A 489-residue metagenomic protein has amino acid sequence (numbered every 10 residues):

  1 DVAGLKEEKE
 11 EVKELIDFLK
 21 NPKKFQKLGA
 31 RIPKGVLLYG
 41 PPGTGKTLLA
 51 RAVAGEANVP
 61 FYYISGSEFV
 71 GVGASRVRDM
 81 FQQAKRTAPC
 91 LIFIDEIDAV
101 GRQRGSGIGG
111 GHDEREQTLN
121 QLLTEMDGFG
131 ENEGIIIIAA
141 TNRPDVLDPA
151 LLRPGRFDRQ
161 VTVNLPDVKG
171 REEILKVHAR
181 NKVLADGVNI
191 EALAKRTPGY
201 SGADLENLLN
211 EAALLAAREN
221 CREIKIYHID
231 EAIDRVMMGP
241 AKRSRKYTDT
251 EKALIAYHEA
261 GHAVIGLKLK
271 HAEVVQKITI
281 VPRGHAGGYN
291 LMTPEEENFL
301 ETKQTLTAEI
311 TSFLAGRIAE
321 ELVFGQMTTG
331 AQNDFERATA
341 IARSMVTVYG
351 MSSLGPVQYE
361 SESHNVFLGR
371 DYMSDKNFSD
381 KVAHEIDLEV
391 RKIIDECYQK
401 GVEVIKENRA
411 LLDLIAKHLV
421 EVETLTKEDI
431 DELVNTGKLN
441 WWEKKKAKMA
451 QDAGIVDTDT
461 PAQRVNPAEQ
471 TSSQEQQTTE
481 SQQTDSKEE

Functional and structural regions predicted by a protein language model:
D1-A194, Y200, A212: Walker A/P-loop NTP-binding motif of AAA+ ATPase domains
L15, Q121, E125, G170 (+8 more regions): Generic recognition of well-ordered alpha-helical segments
P33, K252-Y257, A263-E489: Soluble catalytic regions of large protease machineries
G55-P60, D98, N142, G187 (+3 more regions): Flexible hinge/switch segments at interdomain interfaces of large molecular machines
G66, I190, G202, K225-I226 (+3 more regions): Structural motif detector for alpha-helix initiation sites
L91, G130, A150, V163-D230 (+5 more regions): Conserved C-terminal "switch" segment of AAA+ ATPases
Q103-I108, R243-S244, L291-P294: Short acidic, glycine/proline-rich loop/turn micro-motifs
R243-L254: Short pre-active-site segment immediately N-terminal to the catalytic Zn-binding motif
